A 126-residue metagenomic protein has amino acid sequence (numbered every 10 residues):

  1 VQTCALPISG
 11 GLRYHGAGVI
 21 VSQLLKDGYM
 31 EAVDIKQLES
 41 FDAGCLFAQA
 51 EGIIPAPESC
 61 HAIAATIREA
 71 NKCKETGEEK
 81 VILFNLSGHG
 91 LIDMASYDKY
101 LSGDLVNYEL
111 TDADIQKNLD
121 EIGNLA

Functional and structural regions predicted by a protein language model:
V1-I53, K99-A126: Active-site/ligand-binding loops adjacent to catalytic centers
L12, G16, E39, H61 (+1 more regions): Glycine-rich beta-alpha junction loops
I35, A56-E58, N85-S87: Generic beta-strand/beta-sheet core signal
I53-I54, E75: Intrinsically disordered or highly flexible coil/loop and linker segments, enriched in small and charged/polar residues
I54-T66: Substrate-binding/catalytic subdomain of NAD(P)-dependent oxidoreductase enzymes
A65-A126: Catalytic phosphate/nucleotide-handling subdomain of diverse soluble enzymes
